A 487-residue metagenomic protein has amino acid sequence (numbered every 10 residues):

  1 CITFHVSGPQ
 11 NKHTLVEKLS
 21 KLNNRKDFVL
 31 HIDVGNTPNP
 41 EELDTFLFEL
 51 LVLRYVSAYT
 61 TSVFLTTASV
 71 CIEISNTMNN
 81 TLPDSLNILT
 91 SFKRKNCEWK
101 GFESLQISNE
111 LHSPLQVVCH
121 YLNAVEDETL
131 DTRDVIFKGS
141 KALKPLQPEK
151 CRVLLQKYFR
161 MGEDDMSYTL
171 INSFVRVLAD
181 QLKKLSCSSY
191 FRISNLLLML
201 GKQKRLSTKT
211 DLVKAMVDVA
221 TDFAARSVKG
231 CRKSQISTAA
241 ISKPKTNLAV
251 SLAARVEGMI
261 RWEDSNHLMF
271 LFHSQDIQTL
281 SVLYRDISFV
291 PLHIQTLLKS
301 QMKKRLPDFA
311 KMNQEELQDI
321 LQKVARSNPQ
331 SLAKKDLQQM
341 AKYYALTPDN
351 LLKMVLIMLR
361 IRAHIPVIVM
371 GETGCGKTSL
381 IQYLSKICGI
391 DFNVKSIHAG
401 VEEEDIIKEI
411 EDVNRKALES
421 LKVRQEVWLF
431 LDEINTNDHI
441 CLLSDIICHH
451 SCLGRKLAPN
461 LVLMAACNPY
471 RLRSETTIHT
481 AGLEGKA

Functional and structural regions predicted by a protein language model:
C1, L47, I357, I406 (+1 more regions): Conserved RecA-like P-loop NTPase ATPase core
C1-H5, P366-S396: Walker A/P-loop
I2-N23, K395-R424: Short glycine-rich substrate-engagement loop in P-loop NTPases that contacts/grips substrate
P9, G35-N39, T77-N79, Q275-Q278 (+5 more regions): Conserved beta-strand elements of beta-rich interaction domains across eukaryotes, especially beta-propellers
E17-R25, T37-F102, E411-R415, N435-K486: Conserved catalytic/switch belt of AAA+ P-loop NTPases
H31, V367-M370, F430: Short hydrophobic/aromatic beta-strand immediately N-terminal to the Walker A/P-loop
G35-N36, E41, T45, V52-Y55 (+3 more regions): Extended, charged/polar low-complexity intrinsically disordered regions
K353, A363-V367, Q425-V427: Pre-Walker A (Motif I) flank of P-loop NTPase domains
